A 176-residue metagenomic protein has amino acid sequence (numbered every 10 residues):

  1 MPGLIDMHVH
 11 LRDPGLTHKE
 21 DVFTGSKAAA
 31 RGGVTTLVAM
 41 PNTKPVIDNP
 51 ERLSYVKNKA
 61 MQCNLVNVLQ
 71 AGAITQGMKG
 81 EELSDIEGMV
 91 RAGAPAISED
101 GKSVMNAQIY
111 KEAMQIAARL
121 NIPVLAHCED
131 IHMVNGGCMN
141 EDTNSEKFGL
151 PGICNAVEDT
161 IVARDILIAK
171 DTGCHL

Functional and structural regions predicted by a protein language model:
M1, P50-A71, Q115-E129: Alpha-helix-loop-beta-strand connector modules within alpha/beta enzyme cores
M1-A60: Metal-associated gating/positioning segment near the N- to mid-region
D6-V9, V34-A39, L65-L69, E141-L150: Gly-rich Lys/Arg/Thr-decorated short loops/hinges at beta-loop-alpha junctions or inter-strand turns that position
M7-E20, T43, L69-E82, G149-N155: Active-site mouth loops of central-metabolism enzymes
H8, A29, G33, V68 (+3 more regions): Divalent metal-coordination and catalytic microenvironments
V22-K27, V56-N58, E82-E87, V162-D165: Short, charged beta->alpha transition segments
N42-K44, I74-Q76, K102-S103, D130-H132: Active-site-proximal loop/turn and secondary-structure-junction residues that shape catalytic pockets, frequently
L83-H175: Histidine/acidic residue-rich metal-binding segments in metalloenzymes
